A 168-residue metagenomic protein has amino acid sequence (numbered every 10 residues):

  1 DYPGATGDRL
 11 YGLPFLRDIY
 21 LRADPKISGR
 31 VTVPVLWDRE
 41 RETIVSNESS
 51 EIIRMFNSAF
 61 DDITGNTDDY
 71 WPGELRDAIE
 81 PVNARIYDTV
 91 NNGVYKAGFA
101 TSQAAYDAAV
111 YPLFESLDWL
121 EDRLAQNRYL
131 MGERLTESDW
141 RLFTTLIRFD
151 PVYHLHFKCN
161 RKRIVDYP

Functional and structural regions predicted by a protein language model:
D1-N47: N-terminal G-site of the GST-like fold
S28-V31, R39-E40, I44-P168: GST-like fold's C-terminal all-alpha helical module
